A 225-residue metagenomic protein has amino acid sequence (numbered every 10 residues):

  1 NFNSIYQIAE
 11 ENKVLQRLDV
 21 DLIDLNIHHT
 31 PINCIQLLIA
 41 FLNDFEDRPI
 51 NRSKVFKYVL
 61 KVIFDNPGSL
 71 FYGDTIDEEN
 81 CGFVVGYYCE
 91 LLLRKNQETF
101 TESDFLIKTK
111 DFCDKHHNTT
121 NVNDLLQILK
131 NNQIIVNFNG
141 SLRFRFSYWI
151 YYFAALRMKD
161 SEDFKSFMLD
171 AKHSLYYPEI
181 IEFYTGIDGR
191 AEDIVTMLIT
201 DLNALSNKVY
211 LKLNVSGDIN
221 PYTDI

Functional and structural regions predicted by a protein language model:
N1-S161, D170-L175: Extended hydrophobic
D160-I225: Hydrophobic repeat-domain scaffold segments
